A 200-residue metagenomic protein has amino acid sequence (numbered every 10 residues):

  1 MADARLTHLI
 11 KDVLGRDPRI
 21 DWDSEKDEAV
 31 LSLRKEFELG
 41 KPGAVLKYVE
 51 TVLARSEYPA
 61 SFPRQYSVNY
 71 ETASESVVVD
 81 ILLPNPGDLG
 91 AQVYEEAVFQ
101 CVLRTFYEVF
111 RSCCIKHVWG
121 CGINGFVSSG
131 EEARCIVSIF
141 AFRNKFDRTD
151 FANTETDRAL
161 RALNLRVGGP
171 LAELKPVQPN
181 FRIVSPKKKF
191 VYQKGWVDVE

Functional and structural regions predicted by a protein language model:
M1-V45, V49: Basic, amphipathic N-terminal segments
V13, D17-D21, F37-G40, V52-S56 (+4 more regions): Short, flexible helical or helix-coil boundary motifs
I20, K35, T51-G87, G130: Short edge beta-strands and adjacent turn/loop segments
D27, S74-E75, E131, K194: Intrinsic-disorder/low-complexity loop/linker signature
E71-N85, A97, C101, S138-R143 (+1 more regions): Amphipathic alpha-helical protein-interaction segments
G90-A91: Positively charged alpha-helical interaction cores common to chromatin-/nucleic-acid-associated regulators
Y94-F110: Short, non-transmembrane amphipathic alpha-helical segments
R111-E200: Polybasic, proline/glycine-rich intrinsically disordered low-complexity segments
